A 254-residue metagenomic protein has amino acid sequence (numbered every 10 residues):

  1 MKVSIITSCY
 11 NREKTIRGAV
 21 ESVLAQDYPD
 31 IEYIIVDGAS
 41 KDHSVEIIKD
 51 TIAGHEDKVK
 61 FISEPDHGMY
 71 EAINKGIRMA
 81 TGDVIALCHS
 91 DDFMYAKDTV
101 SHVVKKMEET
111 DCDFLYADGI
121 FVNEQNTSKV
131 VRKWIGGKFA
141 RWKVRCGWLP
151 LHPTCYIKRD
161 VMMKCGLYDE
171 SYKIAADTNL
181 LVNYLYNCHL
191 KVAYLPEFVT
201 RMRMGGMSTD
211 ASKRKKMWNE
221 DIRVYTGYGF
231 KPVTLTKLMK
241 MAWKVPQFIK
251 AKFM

Functional and structural regions predicted by a protein language model:
M1-K213, F253: Nucleotide-sugar donor-binding/catalytic module of glycosyltransferases that assemble extracellular/cell-envelope
D210-L235: Catalytic core of nucleotide-sugar-dependent glycosyltransferases
T226-M254: Membrane-proximal basic amphipathic "stem/tether" segments
